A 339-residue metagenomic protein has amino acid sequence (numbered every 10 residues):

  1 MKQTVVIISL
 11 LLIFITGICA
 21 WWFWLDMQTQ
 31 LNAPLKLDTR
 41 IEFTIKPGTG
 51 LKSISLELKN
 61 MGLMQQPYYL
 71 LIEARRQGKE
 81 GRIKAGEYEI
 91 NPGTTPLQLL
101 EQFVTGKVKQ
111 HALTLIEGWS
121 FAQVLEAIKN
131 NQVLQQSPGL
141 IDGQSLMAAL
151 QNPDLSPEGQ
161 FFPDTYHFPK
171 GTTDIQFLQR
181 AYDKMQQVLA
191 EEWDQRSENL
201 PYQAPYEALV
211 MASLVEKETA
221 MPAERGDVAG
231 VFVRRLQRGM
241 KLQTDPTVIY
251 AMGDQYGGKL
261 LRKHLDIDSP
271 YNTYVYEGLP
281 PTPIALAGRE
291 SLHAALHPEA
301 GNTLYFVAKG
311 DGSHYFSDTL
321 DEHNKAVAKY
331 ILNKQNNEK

Functional and structural regions predicted by a protein language model:
M1-D38: N-terminal type II signal-anchor transmembrane helix that functions as the membrane-insertion/stop-transfer segment
S9-L11, R40-I45, E80-R82, W119-A122 (+4 more regions): Short low-complexity stretches enriched in small and charged residues
I13-G17, M61-G62, A85-E87, S137-I141 (+2 more regions): N-terminal start-of-chain detector that recognizes signal peptides and the immediate post-cleavage beginning
I13-T16, I54, L214: Hydrophobic core
I15, E87-T94, E117, V231-Q243: Short N-terminal signal/transit or membrane-insertion segments and the immediately adjacent low-complexity/disordered
W24-L189: Signal peptide-directed extracytoplasmic domains
G50, E126, Q132-P138, A148-K339: Bacterial extracytoplasmic/cell-wall-associated proteins, especially those involved in peptidoglycan
